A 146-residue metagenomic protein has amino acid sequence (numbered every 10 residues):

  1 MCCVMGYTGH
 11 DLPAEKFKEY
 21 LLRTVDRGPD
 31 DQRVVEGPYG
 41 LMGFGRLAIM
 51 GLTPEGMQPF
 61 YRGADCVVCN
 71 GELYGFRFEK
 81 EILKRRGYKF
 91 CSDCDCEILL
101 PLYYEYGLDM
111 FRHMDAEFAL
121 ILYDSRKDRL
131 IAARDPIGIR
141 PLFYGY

Functional and structural regions predicted by a protein language model:
M1-Y146: N-terminus-centric sequence/structural signature that marks the extreme N-terminus and adjacent "lid/interface" module
